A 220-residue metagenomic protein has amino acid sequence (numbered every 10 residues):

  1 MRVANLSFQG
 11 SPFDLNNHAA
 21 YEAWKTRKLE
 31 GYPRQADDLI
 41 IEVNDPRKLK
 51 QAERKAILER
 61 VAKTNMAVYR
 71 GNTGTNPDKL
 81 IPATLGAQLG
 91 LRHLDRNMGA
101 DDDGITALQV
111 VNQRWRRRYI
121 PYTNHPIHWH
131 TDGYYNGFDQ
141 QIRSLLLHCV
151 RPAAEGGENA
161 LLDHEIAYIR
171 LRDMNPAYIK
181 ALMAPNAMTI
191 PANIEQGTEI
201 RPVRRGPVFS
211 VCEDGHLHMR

Functional and structural regions predicted by a protein language model:
R2-L49, A62, D103-R220: Active-site environment of non-heme Fe oxygenases that use a 2-His-1-carboxylate facial triad
K50-E59: A short, acidic, amphipathic alpha-helical segment used as a generic capping/interface helix at domain edges
V61-A67: TRNA-binding/sensing appendages of the translation machinery
R70-T73: Structural motif
N76-I81: Short, conserved charged micro-motifs
G86-D95: A short alpha->loop->secondary-structure connector
